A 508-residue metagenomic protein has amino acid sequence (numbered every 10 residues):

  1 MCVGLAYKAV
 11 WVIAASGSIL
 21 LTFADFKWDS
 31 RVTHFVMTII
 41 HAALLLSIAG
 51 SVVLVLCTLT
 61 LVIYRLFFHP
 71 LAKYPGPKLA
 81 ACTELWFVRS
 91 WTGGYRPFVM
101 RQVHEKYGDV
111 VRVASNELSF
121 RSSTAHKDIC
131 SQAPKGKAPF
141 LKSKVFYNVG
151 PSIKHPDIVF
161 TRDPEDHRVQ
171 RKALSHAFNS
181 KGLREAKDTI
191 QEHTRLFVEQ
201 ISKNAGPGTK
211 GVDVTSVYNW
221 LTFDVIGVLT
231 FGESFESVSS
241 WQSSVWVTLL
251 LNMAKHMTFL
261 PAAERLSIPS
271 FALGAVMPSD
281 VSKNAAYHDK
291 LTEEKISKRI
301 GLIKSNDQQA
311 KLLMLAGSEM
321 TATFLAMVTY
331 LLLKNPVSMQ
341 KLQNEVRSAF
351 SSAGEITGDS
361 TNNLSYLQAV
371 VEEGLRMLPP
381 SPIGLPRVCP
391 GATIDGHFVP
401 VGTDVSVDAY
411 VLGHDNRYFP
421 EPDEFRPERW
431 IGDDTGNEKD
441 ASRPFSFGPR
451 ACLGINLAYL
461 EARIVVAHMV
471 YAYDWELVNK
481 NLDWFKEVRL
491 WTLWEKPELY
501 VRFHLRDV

Functional and structural regions predicted by a protein language model:
M1, W491-V508: C-terminal helix/juxtamembrane-tail motif
M1-V169, Q191-Q200, L221, L273-S279 (+7 more regions): N-terminal membrane-proximal hinge/A-helix region immediately C-terminal to the signal-anchor transmembrane segment
P75, E199-Q200, P336-S338, I431 (+3 more regions): Cytochrome P450 heme-binding "Cys pocket" and the immediately downstream C-terminal segment
P139-P151, E185-T323, K341: Cytochrome P450 heme-thiolate monooxygenase catalytic core
P156, K172, H176, K311 (+4 more regions): Cytochrome P450 heme-thiolate "Cys pocket" and heme-binding signature region
K187, Q191, V245-N252, L331-P380 (+6 more regions): Cytochrome P450 I-helix active-site segment
M320-L333, V465: Short, small-residue alpha-helix embedded
V407-D434: Conserved cytochrome P450 K-helix/beta-meander segment immediately N-terminal to the heme-binding cysteine loop
